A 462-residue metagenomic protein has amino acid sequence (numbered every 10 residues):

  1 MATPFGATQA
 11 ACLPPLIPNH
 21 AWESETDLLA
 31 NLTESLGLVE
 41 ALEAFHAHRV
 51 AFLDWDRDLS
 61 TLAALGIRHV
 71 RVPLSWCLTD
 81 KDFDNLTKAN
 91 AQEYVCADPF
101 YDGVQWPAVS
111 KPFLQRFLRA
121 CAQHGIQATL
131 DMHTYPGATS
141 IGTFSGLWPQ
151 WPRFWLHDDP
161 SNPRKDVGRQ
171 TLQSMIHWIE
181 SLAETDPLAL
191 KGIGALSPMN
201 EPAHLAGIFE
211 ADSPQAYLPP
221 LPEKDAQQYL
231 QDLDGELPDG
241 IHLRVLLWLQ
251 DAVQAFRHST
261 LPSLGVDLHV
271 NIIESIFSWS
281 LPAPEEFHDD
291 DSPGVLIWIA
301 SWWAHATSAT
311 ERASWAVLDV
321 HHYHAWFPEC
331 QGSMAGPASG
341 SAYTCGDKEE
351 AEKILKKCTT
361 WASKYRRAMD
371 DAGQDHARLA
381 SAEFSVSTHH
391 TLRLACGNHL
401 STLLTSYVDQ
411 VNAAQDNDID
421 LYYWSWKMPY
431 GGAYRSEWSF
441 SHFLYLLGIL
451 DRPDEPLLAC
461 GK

Functional and structural regions predicted by a protein language model:
M1, V70-V72, A128-M132, G194-L196 (+4 more regions): Hydrophobic faces of well-ordered beta-strands that scaffold small-molecule active sites in alpha/beta enzyme cores
M1-H69, D84-K88: N-terminal carbohydrate-binding accessory modules
T3-E23, D82-C96, P136-D159, I208-K224: Aromatic- and acidic-residue-enriched segments that line the glycan-binding/catalytic groove of carbohydrate-active
H20-W22, A89-Q105, L147-R164, P284-D290 (+1 more regions): Surface-exposed intrinsically disordered loops and tails
L42-V70, D80, L86-A138, T143-S197: An active-site-proximal structural segment forming one wall of the substrate-binding cleft that immediately precedes
P73-L78, H133-S140, I276, Y422-G431: Short, solvent-exposed turn/loop segments enriched in Gly/Ser/Thr/Pro and often Arg
E184, L188, E201-V411, Q415: Extracellular glycoside hydrolase catalytic/binding regions
T391-K462: Aromatic-rich peripheral "rim/lid" segments of glycoside hydrolase catalytic domains that contact and position glycan
